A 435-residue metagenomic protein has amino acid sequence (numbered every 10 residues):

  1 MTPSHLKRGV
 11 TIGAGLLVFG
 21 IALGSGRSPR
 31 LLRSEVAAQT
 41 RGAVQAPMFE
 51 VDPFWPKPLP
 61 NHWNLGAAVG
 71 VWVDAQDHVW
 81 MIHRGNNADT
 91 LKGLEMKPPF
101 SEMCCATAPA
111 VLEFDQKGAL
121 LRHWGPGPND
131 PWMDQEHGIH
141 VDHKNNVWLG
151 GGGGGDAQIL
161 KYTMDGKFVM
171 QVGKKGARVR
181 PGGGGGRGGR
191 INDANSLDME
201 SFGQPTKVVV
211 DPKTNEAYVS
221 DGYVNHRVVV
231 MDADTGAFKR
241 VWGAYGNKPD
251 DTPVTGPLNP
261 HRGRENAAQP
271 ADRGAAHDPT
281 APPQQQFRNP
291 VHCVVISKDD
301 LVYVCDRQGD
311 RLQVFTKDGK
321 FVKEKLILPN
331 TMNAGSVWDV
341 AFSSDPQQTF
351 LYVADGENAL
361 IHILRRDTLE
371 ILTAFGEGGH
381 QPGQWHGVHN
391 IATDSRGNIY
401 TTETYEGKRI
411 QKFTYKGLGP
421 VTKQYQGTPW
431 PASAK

Functional and structural regions predicted by a protein language model:
M1-P3: N-terminal hydrophobic targeting signals that begin at the initiator methionine
L6-K435: Eukaryotic scaffold repeat domains enriched in small/polar residues
